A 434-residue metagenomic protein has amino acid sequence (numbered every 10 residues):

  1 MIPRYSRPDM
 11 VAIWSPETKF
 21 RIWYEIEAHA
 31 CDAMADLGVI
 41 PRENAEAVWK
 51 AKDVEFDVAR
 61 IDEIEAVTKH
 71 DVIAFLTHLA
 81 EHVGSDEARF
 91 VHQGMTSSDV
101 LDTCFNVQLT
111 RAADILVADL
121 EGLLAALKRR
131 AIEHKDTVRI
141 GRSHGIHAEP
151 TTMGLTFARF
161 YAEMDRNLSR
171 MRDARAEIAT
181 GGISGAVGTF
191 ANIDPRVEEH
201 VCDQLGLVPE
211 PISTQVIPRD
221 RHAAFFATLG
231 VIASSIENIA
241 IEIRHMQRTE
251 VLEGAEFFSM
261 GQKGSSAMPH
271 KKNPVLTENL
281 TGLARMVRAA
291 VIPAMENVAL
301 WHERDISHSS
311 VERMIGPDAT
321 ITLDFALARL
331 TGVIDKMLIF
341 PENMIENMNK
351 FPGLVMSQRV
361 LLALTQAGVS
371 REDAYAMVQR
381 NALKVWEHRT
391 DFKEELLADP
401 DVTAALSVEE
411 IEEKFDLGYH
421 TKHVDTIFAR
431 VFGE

Functional and structural regions predicted by a protein language model:
M1-I22, I26, I64-T68, M268-E434: Glycine-rich cofactor/substrate-binding loops
M1-S184, F190, D194-H200, P209 (+4 more regions): A helix-coil-helix interface module used to build multimeric assemblies and to scaffold catalytic/cofactor sites
D32-A33, Q108-L120, L229-N238, I243 (+1 more regions): Alpha-helical support elements that line or immediately flank enzyme active sites and cofactor-binding pockets
D102, L109, A113, F157 (+5 more regions): Amphipathic alpha-helical coiled-coil segments and their boundaries
A118, A125, E237, E372-A376: Short, solvent-exposed positions on alpha-helices
E133-D136, R170-D173, E177, L207-P211 (+6 more regions): Conserved helix-loop functional segments at active or binding sites
L155, A223-V231, R359-A367: Short, well-ordered beta-strand elements within core beta-sheets of diverse protein domains
E198-V291: Acidic, glycine-rich loop-and-beta core segments that form the ion-binding/anion-interacting portion of active sites
